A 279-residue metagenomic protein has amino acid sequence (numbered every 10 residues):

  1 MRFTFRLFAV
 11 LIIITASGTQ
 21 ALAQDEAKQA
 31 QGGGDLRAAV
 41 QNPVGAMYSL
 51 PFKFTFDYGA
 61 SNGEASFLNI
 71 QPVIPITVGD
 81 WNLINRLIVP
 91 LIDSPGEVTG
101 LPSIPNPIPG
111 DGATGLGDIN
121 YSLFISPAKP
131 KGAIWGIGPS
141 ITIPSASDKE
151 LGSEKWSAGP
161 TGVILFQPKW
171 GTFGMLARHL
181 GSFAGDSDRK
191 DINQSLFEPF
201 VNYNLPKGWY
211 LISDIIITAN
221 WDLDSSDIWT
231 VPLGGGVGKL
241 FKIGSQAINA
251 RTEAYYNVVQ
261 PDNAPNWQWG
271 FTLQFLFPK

Functional and structural regions predicted by a protein language model:
M1-G33, R37: Cleavable N-terminal export/targeting peptides
Q24-K279: Transmembrane beta-barrel domains of Gram-negative outer membranes and organellar outer membranes
